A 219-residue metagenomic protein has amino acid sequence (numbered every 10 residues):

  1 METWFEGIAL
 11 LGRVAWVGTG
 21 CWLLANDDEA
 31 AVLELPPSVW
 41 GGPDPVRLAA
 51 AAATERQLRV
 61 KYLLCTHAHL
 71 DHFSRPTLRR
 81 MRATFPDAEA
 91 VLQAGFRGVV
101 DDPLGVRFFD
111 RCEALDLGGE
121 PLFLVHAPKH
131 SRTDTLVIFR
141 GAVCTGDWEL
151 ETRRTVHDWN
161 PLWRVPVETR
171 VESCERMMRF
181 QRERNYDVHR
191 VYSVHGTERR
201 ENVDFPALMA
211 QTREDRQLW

Functional and structural regions predicted by a protein language model:
M1-A51, T135-T152: Conserved beta-strand hairpin/beta-sheet module of binuclear metal-dependent hydrolase folds, prominently
A9, L64, V91, R107 (+3 more regions): Hydrophobic/aromatic beta-strand patches that form the interior of the parallel beta-sheet core in alpha/beta enzyme
G18, A94-G95, D101-D110, T135 (+2 more regions): Active-site-proximal loop/helix segment associated with metal-binding centers of metalloenzymes
L23, A114-D116, F123, L136: Residue-level detector of beta-strand face positions
A30, P37-V39, P121, R132-L208 (+1 more regions): Metallo-beta-lactamase
A31-E34, L63-C65, L124: Short catalytic-loop micro-motif centered on adjacent basic/acidic residues
V39-A114, D215: Active-site HxH/HxHxD metal-binding segment of metal-dependent hydrolases
L63-F73, A127-R132, Y192-T197: Histidine-centered catalytic micro-motifs
